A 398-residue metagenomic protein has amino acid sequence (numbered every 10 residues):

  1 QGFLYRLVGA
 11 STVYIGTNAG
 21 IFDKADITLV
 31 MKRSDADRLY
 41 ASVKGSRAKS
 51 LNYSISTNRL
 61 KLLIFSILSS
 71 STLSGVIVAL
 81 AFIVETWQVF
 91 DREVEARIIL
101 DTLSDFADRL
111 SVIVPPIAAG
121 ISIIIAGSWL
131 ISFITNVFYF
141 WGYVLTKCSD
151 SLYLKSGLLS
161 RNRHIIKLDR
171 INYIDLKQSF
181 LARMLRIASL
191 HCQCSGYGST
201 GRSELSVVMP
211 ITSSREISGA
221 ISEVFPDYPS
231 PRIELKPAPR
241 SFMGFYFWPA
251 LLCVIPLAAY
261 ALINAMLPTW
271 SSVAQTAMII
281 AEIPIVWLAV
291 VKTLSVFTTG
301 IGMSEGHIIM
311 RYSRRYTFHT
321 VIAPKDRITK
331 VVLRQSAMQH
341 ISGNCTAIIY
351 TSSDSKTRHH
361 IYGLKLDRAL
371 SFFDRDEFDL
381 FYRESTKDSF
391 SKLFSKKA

Functional and structural regions predicted by a protein language model:
Q1-A398: N-terminal basic, Ser/Thr-rich segments that initiate or prime the first beta/alpha elements at protein or domain
